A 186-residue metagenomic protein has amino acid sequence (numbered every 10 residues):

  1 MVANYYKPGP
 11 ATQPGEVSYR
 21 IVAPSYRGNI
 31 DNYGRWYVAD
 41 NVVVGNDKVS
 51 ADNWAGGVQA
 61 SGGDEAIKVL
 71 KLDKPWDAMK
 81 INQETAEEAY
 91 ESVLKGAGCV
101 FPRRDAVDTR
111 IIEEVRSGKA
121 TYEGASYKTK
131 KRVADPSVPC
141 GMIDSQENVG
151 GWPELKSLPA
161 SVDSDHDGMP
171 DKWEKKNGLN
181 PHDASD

Functional and structural regions predicted by a protein language model:
M1-E84: Glycine- and acidic/polar-rich repeat regions and solenoidal domains
K7, V44, E114, G118-Y122 (+3 more regions): Hydrophobic alpha-helical segments
P10-G15, G150-P153, G178-L179: Short acidic (Asp/Glu) and glycine-rich catalytic loops that position anionic groups and cofactors
A51-A160: Extracellular/surface-exposed low-complexity segments
K156-S161, K172-D186: Proline-centered structural pivot motif
S164-D165: Calcium-coordinating acidic loop motifs
G168-M169: Hydrophobic core positions in alpha-helical repeat/coiled-coil coupling domains, especially the HAMP
